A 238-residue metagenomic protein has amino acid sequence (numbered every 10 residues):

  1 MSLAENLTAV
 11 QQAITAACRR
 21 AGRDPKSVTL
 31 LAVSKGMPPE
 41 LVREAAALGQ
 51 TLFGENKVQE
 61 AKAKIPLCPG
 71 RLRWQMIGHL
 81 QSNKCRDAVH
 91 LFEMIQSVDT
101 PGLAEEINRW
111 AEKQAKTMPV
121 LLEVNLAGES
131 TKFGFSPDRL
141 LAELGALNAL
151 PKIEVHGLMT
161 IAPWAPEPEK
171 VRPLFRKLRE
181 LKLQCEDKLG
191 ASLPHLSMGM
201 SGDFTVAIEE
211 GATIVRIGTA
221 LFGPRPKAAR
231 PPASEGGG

Functional and structural regions predicted by a protein language model:
M1, E235-G238: Eukaryotic N-terminal low-complexity, Ser/Thr- and Lys/Arg-rich leader segments that predominantly function as
M1-G202, I208-E210, F222-P224: Conserved alpha/beta-domain cores
A212-R230, E235: Gly/Pro- and small hydrophobic-enriched strand-loop and loop-to-helix capping segments that sit at the rims
